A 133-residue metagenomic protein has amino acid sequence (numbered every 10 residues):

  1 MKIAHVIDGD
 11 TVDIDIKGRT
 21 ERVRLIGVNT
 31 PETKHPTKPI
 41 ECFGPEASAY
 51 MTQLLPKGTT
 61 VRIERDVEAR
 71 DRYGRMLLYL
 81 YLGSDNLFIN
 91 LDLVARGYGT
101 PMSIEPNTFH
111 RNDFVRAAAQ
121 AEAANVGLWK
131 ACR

Functional and structural regions predicted by a protein language model:
M1-R133: Small beta-barrel nucleic-acid-binding modules, primarily SNase/OB-fold domains and secondarily Tudor-like barrels
